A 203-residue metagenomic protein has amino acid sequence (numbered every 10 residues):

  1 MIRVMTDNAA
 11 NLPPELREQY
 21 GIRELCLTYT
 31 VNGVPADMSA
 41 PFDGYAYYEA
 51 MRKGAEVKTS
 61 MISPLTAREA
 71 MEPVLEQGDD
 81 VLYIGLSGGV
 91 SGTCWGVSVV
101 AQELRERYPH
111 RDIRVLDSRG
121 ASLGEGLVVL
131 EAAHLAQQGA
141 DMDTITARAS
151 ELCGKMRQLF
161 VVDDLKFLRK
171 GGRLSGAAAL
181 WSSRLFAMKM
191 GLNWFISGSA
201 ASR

Functional and structural regions predicted by a protein language model:
M1, G78-V81, H110: A general structural motif
R3, P13-R17, I22-R23, T93 (+4 more regions): Mixed-charge interfacial surface used for oligomerization/domain docking and macromolecular partner engagement
R3-T66: N-terminal glycine-rich anion-binding loop in soluble enzyme alpha/beta folds
S39, T59-S63, G89, Q137 (+2 more regions): Catalytic cores of large soluble enzymes that bind and process phosphate-bearing ligands
T66-A70, G96: Well-ordered alpha-helical segments embedded in enzymatic catalytic cores
E69-V81: Glycine-rich phosphate/diphosphate-binding loops that line cofactor/substrate pockets in enzymes
D80-G88, R114-D117, E131: Short glycine-rich or small-residue beta-strand-to-loop segments that form or flank ligand, phosphate, metal/Fe-S
